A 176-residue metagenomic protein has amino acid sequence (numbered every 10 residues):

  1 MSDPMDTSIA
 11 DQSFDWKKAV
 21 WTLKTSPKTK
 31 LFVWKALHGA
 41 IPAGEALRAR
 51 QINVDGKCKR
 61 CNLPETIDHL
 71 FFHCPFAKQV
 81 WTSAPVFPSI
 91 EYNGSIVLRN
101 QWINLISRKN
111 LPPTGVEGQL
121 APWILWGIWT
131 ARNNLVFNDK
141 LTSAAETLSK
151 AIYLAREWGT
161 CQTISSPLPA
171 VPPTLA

Functional and structural regions predicted by a protein language model:
M1-A176: Primary recognition of RNase H-like, Mg2+-dependent phosphodiesterase/nuclease domains
